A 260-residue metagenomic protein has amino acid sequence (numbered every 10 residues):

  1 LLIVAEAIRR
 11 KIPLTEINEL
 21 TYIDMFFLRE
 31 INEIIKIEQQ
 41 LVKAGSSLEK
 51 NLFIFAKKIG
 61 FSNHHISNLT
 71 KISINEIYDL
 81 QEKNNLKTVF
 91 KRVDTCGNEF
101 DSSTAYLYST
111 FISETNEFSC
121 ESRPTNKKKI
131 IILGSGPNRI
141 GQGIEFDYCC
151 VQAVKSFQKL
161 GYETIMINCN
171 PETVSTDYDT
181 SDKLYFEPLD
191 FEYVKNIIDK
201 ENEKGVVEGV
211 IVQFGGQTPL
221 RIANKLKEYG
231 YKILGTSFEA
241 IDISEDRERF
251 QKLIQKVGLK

Functional and structural regions predicted by a protein language model:
L1-E49: Long, charged, helix-rich clamp/arm modules that form nucleic acid-engaging surfaces of large nucleic-acid-processing
I8, A56-K57: Short helix-to-turn junction characteristic of helix-turn-helix DNA-binding domains, especially the helix
I37-F55, F61-L69, S73-I74, D79 (+1 more regions): N-terminal beta-alpha lobe that positions the nucleotide/phosphoryl donor in ATP/NTP-coupled carboxylate activation
